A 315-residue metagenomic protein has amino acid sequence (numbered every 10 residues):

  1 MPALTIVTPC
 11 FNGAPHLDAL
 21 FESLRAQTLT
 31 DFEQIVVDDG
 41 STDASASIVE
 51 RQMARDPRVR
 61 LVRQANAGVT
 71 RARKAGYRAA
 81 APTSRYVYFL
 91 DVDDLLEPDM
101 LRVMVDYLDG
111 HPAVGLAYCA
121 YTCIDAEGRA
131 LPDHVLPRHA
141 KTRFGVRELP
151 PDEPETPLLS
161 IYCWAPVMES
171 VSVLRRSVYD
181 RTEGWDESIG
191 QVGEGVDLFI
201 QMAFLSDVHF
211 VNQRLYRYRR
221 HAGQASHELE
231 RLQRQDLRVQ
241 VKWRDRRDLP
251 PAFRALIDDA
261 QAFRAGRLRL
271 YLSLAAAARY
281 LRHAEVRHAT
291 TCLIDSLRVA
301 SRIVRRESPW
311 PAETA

Functional and structural regions predicted by a protein language model:
M1-S23: N-proximal low-complexity "stem/linker" segments adjacent to membrane-targeting elements
I6, R143-L237: Conserved nucleotide-sugar donor-binding catalytic segment
E22-D31: Short, acidic, metal-binding catalytic loop of nucleotide-sugar glycosyltransferases
D38-S47, D91: A conserved acidic beta->alpha catalytic loop
Q64-P82: Glycine-rich, basic loop-to-helix element that forms the pyrophosphate-binding segment of sugar-nucleotide handling
V87: Short aromatic/hydrophobic "clamp" motif used to bind/position activated sugar donors
D99-H139: Conserved donor NDP-sugar-binding/catalytic core segment of glycosyltransferases
K141-G145, R214-A222, H227-F253, A278-R282 (+2 more regions): Catalytic core of nucleotide-sugar-dependent glycosyltransferases
